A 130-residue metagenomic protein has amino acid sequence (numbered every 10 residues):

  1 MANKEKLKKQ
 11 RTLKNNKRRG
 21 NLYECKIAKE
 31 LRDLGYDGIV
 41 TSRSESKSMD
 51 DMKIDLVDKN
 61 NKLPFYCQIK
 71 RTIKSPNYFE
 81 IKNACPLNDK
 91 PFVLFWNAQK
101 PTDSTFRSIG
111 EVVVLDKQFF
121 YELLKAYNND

Functional and structural regions predicted by a protein language model:
A2-N15: A short, surface-exposed helix-loop junction/capping segment
K6-L7, S44, T105: N-terminal hydrophobic alpha-helix used for membrane targeting or insertion
T12-L87: Catalytic centers of nucleases
D89-P91: Short glycine-/polar-rich loops that comprise or flank the Walker A/P-loop and associated switch/sensor motifs
V93-L94, A98-D130: Domain-level recognition of nuclease-like catalytic cores that cleave nucleotide substrates
